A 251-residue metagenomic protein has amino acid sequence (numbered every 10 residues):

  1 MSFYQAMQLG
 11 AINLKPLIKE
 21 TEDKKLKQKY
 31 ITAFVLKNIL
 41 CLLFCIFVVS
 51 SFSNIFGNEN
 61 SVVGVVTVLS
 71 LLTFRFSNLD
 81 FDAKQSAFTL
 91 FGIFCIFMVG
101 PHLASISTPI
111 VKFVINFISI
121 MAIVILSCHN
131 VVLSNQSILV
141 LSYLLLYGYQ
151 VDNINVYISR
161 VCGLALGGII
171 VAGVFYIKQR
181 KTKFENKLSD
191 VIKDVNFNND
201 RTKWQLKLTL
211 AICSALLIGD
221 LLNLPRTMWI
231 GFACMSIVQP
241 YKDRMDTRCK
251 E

Functional and structural regions predicted by a protein language model:
M1-E251: Alpha-helical transmembrane segments and their membrane-interface boundaries that form or gate the permeation pathway
